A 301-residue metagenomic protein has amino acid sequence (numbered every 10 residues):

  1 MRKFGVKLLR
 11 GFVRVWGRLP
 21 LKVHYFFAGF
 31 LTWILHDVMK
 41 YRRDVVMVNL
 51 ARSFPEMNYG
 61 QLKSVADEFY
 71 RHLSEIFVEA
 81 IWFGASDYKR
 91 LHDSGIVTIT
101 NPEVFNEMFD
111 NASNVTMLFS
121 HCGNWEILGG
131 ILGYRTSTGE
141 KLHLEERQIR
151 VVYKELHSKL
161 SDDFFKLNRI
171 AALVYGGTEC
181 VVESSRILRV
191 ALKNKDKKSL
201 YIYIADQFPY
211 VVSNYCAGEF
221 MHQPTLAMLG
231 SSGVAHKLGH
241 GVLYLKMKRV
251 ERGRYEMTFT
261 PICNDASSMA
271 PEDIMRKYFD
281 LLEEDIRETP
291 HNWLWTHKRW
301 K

Functional and structural regions predicted by a protein language model:
M1-F119, N124, F164-N168: Membrane-anchoring hydrophobic helices of lipid-metabolizing enzymes
G5, M39, S158, P224 (+1 more regions): Charged, low-complexity surface patches
W33-I34, L91-H92, V152, T178 (+2 more regions): Short, contiguous strand/loop micro-motifs
M47-V48, G129, K166, S232 (+1 more regions): Short glycine-/small-residue-rich flexible loop motifs, especially phosphate/cofactor-binding loops
N111-E183, Y210-C216: Catalytic core of membrane glycerolipid acyltransferases/transacylases, capturing the structured, soluble-facing
Y134, V182-K301: Non-catalytic C-terminal accessory region of glycerolipid acyltransferases and related lyso-lipid remodeling enzymes
